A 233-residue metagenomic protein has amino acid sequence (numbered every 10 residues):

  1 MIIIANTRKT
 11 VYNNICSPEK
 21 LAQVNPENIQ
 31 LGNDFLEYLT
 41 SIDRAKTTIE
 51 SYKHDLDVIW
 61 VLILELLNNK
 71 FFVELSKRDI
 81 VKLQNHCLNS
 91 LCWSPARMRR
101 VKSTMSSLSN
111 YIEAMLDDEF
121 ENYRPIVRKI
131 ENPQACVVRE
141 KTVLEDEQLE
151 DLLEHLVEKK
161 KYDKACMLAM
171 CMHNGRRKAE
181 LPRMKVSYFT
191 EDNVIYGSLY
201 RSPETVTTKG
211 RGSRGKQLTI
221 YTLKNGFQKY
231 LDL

Functional and structural regions predicted by a protein language model:
M1-R44: N-terminal DNA-binding module of tyrosine recombinases/phage integrases
P26-I29, E74, V143, V157-K161: Short helix-capping and inter-helix turn/linker motifs at the boundaries of alpha-helical repeat units
G32-E50, H54-R139: N-terminal core-binding DNA-recognition domain of tyrosine recombinases/integrases
Y52, M105, M167, G175 (+1 more regions): Alpha-helix N-cap/helix-start motif at helix boundaries, enriched for small hydrophobics
R100, S106, D163, R177 (+2 more regions): Short, cationic motifs built from Arg/Lys/His that form the positively charged side of catalytic pockets
P133-D151, K209-N225: DNA breakage-rejoining catalytic core of tyrosine-based enzymes
E150-K178: Basic, Lys/Arg- and aromatic-enriched nucleic-acid-binding interface segment
R183-L231: Conserved tyrosine-mediated DNA breakage-rejoining catalytic core shared by Y-recombinases
